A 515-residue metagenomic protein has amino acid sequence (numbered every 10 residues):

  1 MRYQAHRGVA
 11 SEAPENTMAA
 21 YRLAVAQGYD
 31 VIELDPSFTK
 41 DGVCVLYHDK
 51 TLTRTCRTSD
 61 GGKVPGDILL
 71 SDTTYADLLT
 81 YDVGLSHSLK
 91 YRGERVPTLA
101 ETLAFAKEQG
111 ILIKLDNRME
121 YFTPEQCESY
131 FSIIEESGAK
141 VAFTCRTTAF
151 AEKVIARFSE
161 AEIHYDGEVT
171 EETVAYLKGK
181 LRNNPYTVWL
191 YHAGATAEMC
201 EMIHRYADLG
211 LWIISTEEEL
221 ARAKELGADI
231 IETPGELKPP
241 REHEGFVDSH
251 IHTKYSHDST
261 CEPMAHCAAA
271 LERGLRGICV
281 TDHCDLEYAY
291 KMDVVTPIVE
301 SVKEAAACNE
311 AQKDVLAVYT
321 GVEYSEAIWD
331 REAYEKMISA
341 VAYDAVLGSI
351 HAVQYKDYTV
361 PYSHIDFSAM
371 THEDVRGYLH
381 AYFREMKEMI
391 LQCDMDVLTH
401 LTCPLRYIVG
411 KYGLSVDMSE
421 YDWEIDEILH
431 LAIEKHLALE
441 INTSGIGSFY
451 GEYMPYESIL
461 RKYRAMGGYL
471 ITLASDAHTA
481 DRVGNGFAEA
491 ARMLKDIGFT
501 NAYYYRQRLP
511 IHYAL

Functional and structural regions predicted by a protein language model:
M1-E244: Phosphate-group recognition and catalysis centered on beta-loop-alpha active-site segments
R2, T17-G28, D41, P240-I328 (+7 more regions): An N-terminally biased module of ancient metal coordination in phosphate/nucleic-acid-related enzymes
A5-E15, H87-E94, H164-T170, S249-P263 (+3 more regions): Active-site mouth loops of central-metabolism enzymes
G8, S37-T39, D49-K50, R118-E120 (+13 more regions): Active-site beta-loop-alpha junctions enriched in small/polar residues
V25, E135, L181, K224-G227 (+5 more regions): Non-catalytic positions within long, well-ordered alpha-helices that form the structural scaffold/packing of enzyme
L78, M292-E434: Extended substrate/RNA-proximal surfaces in nucleic-acid metabolism proteins
F122-I134, A149-I163, E171-K178, W329-I338 (+4 more regions): Distinct, well-ordered alpha-helical segments
K238-T253, P263, K411-L515: Charged catalytic cores and adjacent phosphate/nucleic-acid-binding surfaces used for phosphate/nucleic-acid chemistry
